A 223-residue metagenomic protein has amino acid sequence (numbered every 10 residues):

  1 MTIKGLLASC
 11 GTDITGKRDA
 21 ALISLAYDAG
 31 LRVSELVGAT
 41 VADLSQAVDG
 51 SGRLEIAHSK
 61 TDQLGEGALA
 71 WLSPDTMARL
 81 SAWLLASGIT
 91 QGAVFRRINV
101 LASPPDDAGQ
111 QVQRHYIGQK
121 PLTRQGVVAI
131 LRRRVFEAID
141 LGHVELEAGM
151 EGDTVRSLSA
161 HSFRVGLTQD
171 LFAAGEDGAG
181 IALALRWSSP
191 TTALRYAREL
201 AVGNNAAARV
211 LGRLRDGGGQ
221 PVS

Functional and structural regions predicted by a protein language model:
M1-F163, T168, F172-S223: Conserved catalytic core of the tyrosine transesterase superfamily
